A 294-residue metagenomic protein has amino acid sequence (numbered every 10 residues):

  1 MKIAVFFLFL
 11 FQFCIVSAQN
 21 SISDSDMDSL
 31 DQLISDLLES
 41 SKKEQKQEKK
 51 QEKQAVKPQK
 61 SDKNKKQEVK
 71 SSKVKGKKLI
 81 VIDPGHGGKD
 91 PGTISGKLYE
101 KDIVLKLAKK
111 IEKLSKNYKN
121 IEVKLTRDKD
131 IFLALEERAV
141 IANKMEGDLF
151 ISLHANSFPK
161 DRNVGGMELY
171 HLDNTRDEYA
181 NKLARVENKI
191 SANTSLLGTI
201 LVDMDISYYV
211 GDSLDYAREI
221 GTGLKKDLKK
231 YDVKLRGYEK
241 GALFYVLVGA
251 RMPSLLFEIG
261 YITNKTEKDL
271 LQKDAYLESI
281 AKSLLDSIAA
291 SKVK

Functional and structural regions predicted by a protein language model:
M1-L8, Q12-G76, K294: N-terminal secretory targeting signals
D26-I34, E100-I103, L107, I111 (+9 more regions): Stable alpha-helical elements in mature extracytoplasmic
Q32, K182-R185, T199-D203, T222: Charged/polar, solvent-exposed surface patches and flexible loops
K57-S195, I206-S207, L214-E219: Catalytic-core regions of hydrolytic enzymes
G92, K160, Y209-K294: Active-site-adjacent mobile loop/cap segments within catalytic or ligand-binding domains
V186-D203, I259-T266: The feature captures the short pre-catalytic strand/loop hairpin that immediately precedes and shapes the active-site
I200-S207, L243: Phosphate-binding/catalytic loops
